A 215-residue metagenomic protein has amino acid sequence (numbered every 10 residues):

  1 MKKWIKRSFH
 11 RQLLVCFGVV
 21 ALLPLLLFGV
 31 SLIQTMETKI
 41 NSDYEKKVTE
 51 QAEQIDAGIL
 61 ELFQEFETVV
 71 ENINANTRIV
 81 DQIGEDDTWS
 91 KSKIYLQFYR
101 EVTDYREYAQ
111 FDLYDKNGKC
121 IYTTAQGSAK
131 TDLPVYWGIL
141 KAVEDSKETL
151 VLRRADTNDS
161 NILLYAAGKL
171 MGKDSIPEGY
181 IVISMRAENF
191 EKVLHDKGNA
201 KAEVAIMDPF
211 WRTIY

Functional and structural regions predicted by a protein language model:
M1-R7, K47, V151-R154, K192 (+1 more regions): N-terminal sensory and localization modules of signal-transduction and trafficking proteins
F9-E85: Juxtamembrane extracytoplasmic/periplasmic/luminal helical "stalk" adjacent to the first N-terminal
T38, F190-K197: Membrane-interface helix-start motif
E45, T49, K91-R100, A187 (+1 more regions): Short amphipathic alpha-helical segments
L62-I73, R100-C120, E148, H195-I214: Short N-terminal helix-loop-first-beta-strand/juxtamembrane motif that initiates sensory/input modules
I83-T88, A129-T131, G172-I181, D196-M207: Membrane-proximal N-terminal soluble sensing/regulatory segments of transmembrane proteins
V102-A187, K192-V193: Extracytoplasmic/periplasmic ligand-binding sensor regions of membrane-associated signaling proteins
